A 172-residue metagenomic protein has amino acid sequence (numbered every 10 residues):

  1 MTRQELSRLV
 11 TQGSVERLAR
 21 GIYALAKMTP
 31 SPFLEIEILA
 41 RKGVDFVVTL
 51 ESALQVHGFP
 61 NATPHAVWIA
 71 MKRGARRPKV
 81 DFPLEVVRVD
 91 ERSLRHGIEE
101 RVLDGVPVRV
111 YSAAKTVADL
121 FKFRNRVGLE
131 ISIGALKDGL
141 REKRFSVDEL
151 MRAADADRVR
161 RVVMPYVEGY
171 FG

Functional and structural regions predicted by a protein language model:
M1-T11: Short amphipathic alpha-helical interaction segments
V10, R17-L18, I22-G172: Nucleic-acid-binding surface
